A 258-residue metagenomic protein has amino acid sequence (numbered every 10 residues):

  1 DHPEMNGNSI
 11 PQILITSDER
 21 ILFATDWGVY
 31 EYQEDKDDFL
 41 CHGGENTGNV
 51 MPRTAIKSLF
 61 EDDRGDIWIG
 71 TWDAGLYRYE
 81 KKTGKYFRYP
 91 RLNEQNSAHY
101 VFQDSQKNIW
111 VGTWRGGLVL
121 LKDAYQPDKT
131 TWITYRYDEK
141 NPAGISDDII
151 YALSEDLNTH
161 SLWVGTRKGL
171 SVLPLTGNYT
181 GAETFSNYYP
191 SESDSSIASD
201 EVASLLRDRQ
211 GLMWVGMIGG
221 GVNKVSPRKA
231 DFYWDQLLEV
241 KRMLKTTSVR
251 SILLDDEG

Functional and structural regions predicted by a protein language model:
D1-G258: Carboxylate-rich, polar loop motifs that coordinate divalent cations or form catalytic acidic clusters
